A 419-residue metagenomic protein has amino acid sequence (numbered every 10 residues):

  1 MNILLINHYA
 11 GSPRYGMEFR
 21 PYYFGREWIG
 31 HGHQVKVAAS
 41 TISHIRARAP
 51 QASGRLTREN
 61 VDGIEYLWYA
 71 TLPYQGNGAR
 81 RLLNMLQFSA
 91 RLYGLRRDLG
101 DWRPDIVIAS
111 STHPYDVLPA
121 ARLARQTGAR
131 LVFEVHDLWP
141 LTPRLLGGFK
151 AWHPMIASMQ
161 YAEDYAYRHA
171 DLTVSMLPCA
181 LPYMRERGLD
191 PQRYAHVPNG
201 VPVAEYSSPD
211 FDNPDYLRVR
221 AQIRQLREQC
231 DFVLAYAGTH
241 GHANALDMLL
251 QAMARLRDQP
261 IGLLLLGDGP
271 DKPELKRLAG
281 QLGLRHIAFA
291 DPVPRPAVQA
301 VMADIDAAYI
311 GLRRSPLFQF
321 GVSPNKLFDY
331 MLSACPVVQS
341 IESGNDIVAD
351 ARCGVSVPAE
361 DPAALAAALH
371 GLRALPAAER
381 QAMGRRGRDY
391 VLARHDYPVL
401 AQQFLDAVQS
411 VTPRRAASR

Functional and structural regions predicted by a protein language model:
L4, R218, L226-N244, L250-M253: Conserved donor-binding/catalytic core segment of Leloir-type glycosyltransferases
Y23, Y93, R97, Y115-L118 (+2 more regions): Membrane-proximal helix-turn-helix segments that form the acceptor-binding/catalytic region of lipid-linked
T41, C179, G200: Carbohydrate-associated surface elements
R185, P191-R193, V201-A221, A245: Acidic anion/phosphate-binding donor-loop and adjacent secondary structure in glycosyltransferase catalytic cores
N244, P294-V301, A308-F328, V338-A349: Nucleotide-sugar-dependent
P260-I261, P273-M302, A307: Nucleotide-activated donor-binding/catalytic signature segment of Leloir-type glycosyltransferases, i.e., the conserved
S343-G371, A378: Change "using UDP/GDP/dTDP sugars" to "using nucleotide sugars
G371, A378-A393: A short, well-ordered alpha-helix in the C-terminal region of glycosyltransferases
